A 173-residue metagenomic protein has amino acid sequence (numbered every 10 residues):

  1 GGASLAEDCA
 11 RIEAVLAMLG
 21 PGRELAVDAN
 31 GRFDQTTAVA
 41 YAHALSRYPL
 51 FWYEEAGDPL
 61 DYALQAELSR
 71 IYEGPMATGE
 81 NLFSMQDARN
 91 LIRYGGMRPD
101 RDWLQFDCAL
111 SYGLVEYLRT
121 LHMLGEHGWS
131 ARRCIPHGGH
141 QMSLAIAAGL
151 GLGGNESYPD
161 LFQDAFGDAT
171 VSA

Functional and structural regions predicted by a protein language model:
G1-A66, I71-Y72: Metal-dependent enolase-superfamily TIM-barrel catalytic cores that perform enediolate-based chemistry
H43, P49, L60-S172: Shared catalytic-loop signature of beta/alpha-barrel
